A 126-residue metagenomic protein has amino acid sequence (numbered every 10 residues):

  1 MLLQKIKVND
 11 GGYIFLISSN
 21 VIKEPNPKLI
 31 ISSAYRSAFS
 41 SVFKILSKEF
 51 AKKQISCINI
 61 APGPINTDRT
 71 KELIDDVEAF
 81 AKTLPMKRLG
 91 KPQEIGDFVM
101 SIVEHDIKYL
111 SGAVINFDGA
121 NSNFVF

Functional and structural regions predicted by a protein language model:
Q4, K48-E49, K108: Alpha-helical segment proximal to the catalytic Tyr-Lys
K7-V8, F50-K52, I65, V103: A short hydrophobic alpha-helix cap/turn motif
Y13-F39, F43-K52: Catalytic loop of short-chain dehydrogenase/reductase
A51, S56, L110-G112: Short, small/polar-rich loop/turn modules that mediate ligand/substrate recognition or access, typified
K52, N59-L84, V125-F126: A glycine/serine/threonine-rich, flexible loop-to-helix segment that serves as the NAD(P) cofactor-binding "lid"
S56-N66, V103, N116-D118: Conserved SDR Rossmann-fold cofactor-binding beta-strand/turn motif
L84-I95: A conserved structural motif in NAD(P)-dependent oxidoreductases
M100, S111-F126: Short C-terminal tail/terminal secondary-structure segment of NAD(P)H-dependent dehydrogenase/reductase domains
